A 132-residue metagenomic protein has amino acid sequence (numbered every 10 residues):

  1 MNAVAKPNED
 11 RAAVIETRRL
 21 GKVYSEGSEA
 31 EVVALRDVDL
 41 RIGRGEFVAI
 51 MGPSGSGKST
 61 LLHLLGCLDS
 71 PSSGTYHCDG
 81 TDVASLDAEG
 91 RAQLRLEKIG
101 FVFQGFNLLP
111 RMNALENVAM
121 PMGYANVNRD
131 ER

Functional and structural regions predicted by a protein language model:
D10-V14, V23-D37: A short, flexible loop at the N-terminus of ABC-type nucleotide-binding domains that lies
T17-L20, V33-G43, G74: Conserved beta-strand
S25-S28, A119-E131: ABC-type ATPase nucleotide-binding domains, specifically the catalytic core motifs of the NBD
S28-V32, V83-I99: ABC ATPase NBD coupling module
M51-P53: The feature captures the beta-strand-to-loop junction immediately N-terminal to the Walker
G66: Helix-to-loop junction immediately C-terminal to a conserved catalytic motif
G74-D82: Conserved ABC transporter NBD signature motif
L109-P121: Short coil-to-helix segment of the ABC ATPase nucleotide-binding domain corresponding to the Q-loop/switch region
